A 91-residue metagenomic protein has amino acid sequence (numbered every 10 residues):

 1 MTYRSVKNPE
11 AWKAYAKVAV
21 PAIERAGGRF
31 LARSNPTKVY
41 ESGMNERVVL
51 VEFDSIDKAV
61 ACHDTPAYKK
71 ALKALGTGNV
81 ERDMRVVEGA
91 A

Functional and structural regions predicted by a protein language model:
M1-R47, D54-D64, V87-A91: Short S/T/G/P-rich N-terminal loop/turn motif that feeds into the first structured element of a domain
L31, L50, L72-L75: Generic detector of leucine side chains in alpha-helical contexts
I56-V86: C-terminal structural segments of small proteins and small subunits
